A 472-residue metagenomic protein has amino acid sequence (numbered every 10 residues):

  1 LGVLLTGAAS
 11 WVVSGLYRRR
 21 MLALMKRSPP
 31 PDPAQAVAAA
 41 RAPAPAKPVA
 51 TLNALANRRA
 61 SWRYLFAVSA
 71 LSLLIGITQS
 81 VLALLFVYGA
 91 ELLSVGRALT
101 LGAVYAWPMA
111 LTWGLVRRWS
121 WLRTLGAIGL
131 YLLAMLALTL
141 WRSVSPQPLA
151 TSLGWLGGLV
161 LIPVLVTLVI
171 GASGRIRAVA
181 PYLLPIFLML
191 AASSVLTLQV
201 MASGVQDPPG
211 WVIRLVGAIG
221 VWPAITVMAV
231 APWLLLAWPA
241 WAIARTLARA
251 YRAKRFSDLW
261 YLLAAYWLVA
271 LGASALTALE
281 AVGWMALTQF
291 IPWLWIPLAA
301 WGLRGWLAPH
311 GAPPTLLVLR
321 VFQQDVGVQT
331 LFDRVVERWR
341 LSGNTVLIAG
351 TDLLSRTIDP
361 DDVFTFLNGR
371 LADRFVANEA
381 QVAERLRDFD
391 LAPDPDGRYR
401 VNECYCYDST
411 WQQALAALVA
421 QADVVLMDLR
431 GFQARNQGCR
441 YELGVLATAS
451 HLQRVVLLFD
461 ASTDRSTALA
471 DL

Functional and structural regions predicted by a protein language model:
L1, S80-L101, V116-L122, L138-G158 (+4 more regions): Membrane-helix interface and helix-disruption motif detector
L4-W11, T100-L111, W155-L168, V227-W241 (+1 more regions): Hydrophobic cores of alpha-helical transmembrane segments in multi-pass inner/ER membrane proteins, independent
L16-A56, Y105-A127, L161-L184, W238-D258: Cytoplasmic membrane-interface regions of multi-pass membrane proteins
D32-P48, S257-A270, E280-D394, R398: N-terminal topogenic membrane-targeting module
A56-L73, W121-A137, A178-V195, Y251-G272: Transmembrane alpha-helical segments of multi-pass membrane proteins
V87, E91-A98, R142-L149, T365-A422: Acidic/glycine-enriched connector segments
R356-V363, L458-L472: Glycine-rich, charge-decorated loop segments at or immediately adjacent to ligand/cofactor-binding or catalytic sites
F432-V445: Conserved TIR/SEFIR loop-to-helix hotspot centered on a Trp-containing motif with a nearby acidic residue
